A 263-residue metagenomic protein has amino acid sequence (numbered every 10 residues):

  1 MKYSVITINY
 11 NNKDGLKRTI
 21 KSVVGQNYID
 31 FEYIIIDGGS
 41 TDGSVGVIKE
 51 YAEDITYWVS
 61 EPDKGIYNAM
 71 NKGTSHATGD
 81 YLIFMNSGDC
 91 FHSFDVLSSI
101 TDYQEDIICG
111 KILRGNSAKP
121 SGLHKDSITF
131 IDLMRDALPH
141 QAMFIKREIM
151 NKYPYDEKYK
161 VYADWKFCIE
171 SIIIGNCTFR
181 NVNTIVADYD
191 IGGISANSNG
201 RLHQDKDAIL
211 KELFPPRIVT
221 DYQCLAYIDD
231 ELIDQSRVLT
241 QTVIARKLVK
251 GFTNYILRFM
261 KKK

Functional and structural regions predicted by a protein language model:
M1-G25: N-proximal low-complexity "stem/linker" segments adjacent to membrane-targeting elements
M1-S4, E32, K166: Cell-envelope/extracellular polymer assembly enzymes that use nucleotide-activated donors
T19, S44, S60-A77: Glycine-rich, basic loop-to-helix element that forms the pyrophosphate-binding segment of sugar-nucleotide handling
D30-G39, V59-P62: Short beta-strand/loop segment that forms part of the nucleotide-sugar
D37-G46, N86-C90: A conserved acidic beta->alpha catalytic loop
L82: Short aromatic/hydrophobic "clamp" motif used to bind/position activated sugar donors
C90, F94-S121: Conserved donor NDP-sugar-binding/catalytic core segment of glycosyltransferases
P120-I209: Conserved nucleotide-sugar donor-binding catalytic segment
